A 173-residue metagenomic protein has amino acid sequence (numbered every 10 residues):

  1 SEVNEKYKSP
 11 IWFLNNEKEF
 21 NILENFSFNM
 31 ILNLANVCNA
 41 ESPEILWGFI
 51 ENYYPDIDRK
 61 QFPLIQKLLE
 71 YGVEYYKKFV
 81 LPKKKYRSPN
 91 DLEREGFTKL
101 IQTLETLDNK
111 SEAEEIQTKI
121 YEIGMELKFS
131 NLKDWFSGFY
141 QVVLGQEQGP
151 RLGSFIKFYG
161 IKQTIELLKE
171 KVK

Functional and structural regions predicted by a protein language model:
S1-E74, L144-K173: Catalytic adenosine-cofactor/nucleotide-binding cores of aminoacyl-tRNA synthetases and other
V3-F20, K78-K84, T106-K128: Short amphipathic alpha-helical segments and their helix-coil junctions
N16, F28-L32, P82, Y86 (+3 more regions): Generic, low-specificity signal for short hydrophobic/alpha-helical stretches with a mild N-terminal bias, encompassing
P43-L46, Y76-V80, E105-I116, K128 (+3 more regions): Residue-level signal for secondary-structure boundary elements
L46-L104, I120: Small-residue-rich helix-loop
S88-Q141: C-terminal accessory/binding modules appended to enzymatic or scaffolding proteins
